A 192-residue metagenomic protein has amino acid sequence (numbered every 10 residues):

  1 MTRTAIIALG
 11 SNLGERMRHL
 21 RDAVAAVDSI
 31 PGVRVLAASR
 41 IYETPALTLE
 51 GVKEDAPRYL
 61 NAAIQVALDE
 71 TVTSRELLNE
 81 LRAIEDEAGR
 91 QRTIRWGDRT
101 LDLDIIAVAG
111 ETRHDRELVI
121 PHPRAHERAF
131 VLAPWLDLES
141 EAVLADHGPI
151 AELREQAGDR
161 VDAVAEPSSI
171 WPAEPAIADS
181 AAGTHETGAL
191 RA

Functional and structural regions predicted by a protein language model:
M1-T2, R16, I41, V131: Hydrophobic, well-ordered secondary-structure scaffolds
T2-V24, G32-V33: Extended accessory regions or peripheral subdomains of proteins
A8, Q65-A67, V108: Short hydrophobic/aromatic beta-strand micro-patches that form the beta-sheet surface supporting nucleotide- or nucleic
N12, A38, I64, D104 (+1 more regions): Residue-level signal for inorganic ion chemistry
A23, V27, L81-I84: Hydrophobic alpha-helical packing residues
V24-S29, T93-G97: Short aromatic-glycine motifs in intrinsically disordered, low-complexity regions
V27-T71: Short, surface-exposed acidic-centric catalytic microdomains
L47-R58, E70, R75-A192: Flexible, gly/pro- and Lys/Arg-enriched active-site loops
